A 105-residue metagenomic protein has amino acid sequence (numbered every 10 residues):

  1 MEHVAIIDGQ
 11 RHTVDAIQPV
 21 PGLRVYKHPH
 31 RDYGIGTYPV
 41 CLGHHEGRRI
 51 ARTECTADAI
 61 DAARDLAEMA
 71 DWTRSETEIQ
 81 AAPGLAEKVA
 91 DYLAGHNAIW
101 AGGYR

Functional and structural regions predicted by a protein language model:
M1-H3, N97-R105: Short intrinsically disordered terminal tails
M1-V20: Negatively charged, low-complexity tracts enriched in Asp/Glu with abundant Ser/Thr
H12-V14, V25, G47-I50: Short, isolated positions in well-ordered beta-strands
I17-P19, C55-I60: A short, sequence-level motif marking secondary-structure junctions
Q18-H28: Charged, amphipathic alpha-helical segments
R24, I60, D71-S75, I79-A82 (+2 more regions): Non-catalytic tandem-repeat scaffold regions and their flanking low-complexity/translocation tails
D32-R48: Short aromatic-glycine-(Arg/Gly/Cys) micro-motifs in beta-strand/loop hairpins
H45-D58: A short, exposed loop/beta-hairpin motif centered on an aromatic-Gly-Thr core
